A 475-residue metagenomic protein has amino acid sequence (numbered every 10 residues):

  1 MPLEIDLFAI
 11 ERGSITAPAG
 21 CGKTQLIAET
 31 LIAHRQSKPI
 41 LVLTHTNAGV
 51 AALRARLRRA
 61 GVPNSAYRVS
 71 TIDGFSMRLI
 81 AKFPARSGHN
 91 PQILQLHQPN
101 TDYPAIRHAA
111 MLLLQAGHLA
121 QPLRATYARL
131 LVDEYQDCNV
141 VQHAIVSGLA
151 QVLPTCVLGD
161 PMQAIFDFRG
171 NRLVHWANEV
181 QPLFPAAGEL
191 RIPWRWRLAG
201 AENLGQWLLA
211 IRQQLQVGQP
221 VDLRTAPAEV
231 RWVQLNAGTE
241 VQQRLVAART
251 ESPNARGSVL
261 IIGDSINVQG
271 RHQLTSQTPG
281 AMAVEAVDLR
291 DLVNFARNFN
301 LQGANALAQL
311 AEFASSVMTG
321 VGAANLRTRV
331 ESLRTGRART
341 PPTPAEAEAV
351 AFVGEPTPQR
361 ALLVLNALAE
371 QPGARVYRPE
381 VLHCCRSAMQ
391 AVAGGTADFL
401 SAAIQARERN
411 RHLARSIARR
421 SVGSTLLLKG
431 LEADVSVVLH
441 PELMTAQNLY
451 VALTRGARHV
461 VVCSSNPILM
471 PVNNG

Functional and structural regions predicted by a protein language model:
M1-G475: The feature marks helicase ATPase cores and/or their adjacent C-terminal helical subdomains in SF1/SF2/AAA+ helicases
